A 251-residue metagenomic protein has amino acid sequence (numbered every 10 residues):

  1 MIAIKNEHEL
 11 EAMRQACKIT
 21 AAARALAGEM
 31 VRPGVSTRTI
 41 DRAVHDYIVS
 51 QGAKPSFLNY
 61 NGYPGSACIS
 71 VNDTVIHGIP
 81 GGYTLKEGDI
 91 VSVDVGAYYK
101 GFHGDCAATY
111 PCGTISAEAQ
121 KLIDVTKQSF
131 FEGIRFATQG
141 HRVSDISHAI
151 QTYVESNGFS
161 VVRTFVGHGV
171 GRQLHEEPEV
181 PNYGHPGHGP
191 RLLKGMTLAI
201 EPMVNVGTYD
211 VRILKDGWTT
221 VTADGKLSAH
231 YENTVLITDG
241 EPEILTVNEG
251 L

Functional and structural regions predicted by a protein language model:
M1-L251: Active-site neighborhoods and metal-handling regions in enzymes and metal-associated proteins
